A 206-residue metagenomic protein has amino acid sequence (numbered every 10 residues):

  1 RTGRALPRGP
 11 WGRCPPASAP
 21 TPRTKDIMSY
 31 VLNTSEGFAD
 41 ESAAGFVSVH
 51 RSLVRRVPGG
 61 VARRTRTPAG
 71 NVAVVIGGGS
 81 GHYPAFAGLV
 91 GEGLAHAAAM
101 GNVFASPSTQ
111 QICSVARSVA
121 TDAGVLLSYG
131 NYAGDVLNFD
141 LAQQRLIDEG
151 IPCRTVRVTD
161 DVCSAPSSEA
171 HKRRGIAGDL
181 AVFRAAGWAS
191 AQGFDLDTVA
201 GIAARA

Functional and structural regions predicted by a protein language model:
R1-T21: Compositionally biased, low-complexity flexible segments
P22-V74: N-terminal amphipathic/basic leader segments beginning at the initiator methionine
D26-I27, A69-G77, F86-A99, C163-P166: Gly-rich Lys/Arg/Thr-decorated short loops/hinges at beta-loop-alpha junctions or inter-strand turns that position
S29, V72-G79, A95-A98, N102 (+4 more regions): Short glycine-rich or small-residue beta-strand-to-loop segments that form or flank ligand, phosphate, metal/Fe-S
G79-P84, G130-N138, R174-D179: Gly/Ser/Thr-rich loops at beta-strand to alpha-helix junctions that form or flank small-molecule/cofactor-binding
H82, G91-D122: Glycine-rich oxoanion-binding loops at beta->alpha junctions
A98-V103, I147-K172: Short, acidic/small-residue loops that bind anionic groups at enzyme active sites
S164-R173, F183-A206: Internal, active-site/partner-interface "lid" segment
